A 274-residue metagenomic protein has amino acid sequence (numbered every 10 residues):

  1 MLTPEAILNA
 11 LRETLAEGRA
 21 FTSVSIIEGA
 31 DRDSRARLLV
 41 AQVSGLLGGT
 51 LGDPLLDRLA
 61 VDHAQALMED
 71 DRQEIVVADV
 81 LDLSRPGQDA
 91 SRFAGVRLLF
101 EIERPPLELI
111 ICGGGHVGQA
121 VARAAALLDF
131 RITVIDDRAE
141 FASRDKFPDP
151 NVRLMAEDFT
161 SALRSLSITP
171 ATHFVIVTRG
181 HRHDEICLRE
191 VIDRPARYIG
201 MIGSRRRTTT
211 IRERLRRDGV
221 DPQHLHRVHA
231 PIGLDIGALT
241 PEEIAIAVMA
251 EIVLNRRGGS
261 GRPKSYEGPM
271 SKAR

Functional and structural regions predicted by a protein language model:
M1-D137, F141-P150, M155, T169-H173 (+2 more regions): Segments forming oxygen-rich coordination pockets for charged ligands
G115-H116, H181-R182, R206: Residue-level detector of alpha-helix initiation sites
Q119, E185, T209: Alpha-helical elements of the RecA-like P-loop NTPase motor core of helicases
F130, A196, V220: Short phosphate-binding/catalytic loops that engage adenosine nucleotides
F130, M155-A156, T160, G203 (+1 more regions): C-terminal regulatory/effector modules of DNA-binding transcriptional regulators
I135, H173-R179, R189-R214: ADP-ribose/adenylate-binding Rossmann-like module
T160-P170: Short amphipathic alpha-helix with an adjacent loop that forms part of the alpha/beta core around
I202-R274: Adenosine-phosphate binding glycine-rich loop
